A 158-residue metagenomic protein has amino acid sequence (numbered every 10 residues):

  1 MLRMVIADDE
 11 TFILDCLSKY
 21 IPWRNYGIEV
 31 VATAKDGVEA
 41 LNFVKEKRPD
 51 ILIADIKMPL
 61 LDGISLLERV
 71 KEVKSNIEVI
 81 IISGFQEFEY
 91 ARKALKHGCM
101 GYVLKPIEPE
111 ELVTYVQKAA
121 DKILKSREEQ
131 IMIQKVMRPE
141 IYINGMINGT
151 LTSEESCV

Functional and structural regions predicted by a protein language model:
D8, D55: Active-site residues of response regulator receiver
T11-A32: Two-component/phosphorelay signaling modules centered on CheY-like receiver
S18, T33-I51: Acidic, metal-coordinating helix/loop segments flanking the phosphotransfer/catalytic sites of two-component signaling
D36-E39, D62-S65, S83: Acidic catalytic/metal-coordinating carboxylates
N42, I64-S75: Short amphipathic alpha-helix used as the core "switch/output" element in two-component signaling
M58: Receiver (REC) domain active-site loop signature in two-component systems and cognate sites in sensor histidine kinases
S65, Q86-G101: Alpha4 helix (beta4-alpha4-beta5 surface) of REC/receiver domains from two-component response regulators
G101, I107-V158: Interdomain helical linkers/hinges and coiled-coil/dimerization scaffolds that transmit conformational signals
